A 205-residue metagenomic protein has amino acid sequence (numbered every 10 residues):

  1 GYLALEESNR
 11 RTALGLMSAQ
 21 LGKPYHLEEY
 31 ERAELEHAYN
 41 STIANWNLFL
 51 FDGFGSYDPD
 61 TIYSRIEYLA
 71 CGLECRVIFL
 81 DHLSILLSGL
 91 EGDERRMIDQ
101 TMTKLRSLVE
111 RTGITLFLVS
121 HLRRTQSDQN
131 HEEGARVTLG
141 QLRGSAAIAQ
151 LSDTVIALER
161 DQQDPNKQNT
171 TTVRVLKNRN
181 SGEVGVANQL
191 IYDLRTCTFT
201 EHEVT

Functional and structural regions predicted by a protein language model:
G1-E74, S88, A187-Q189: Cytosolic-facing regulatory segments adjacent to core modules
A4, F79, V119, L151: Generic enzyme active-site microenvironment
L5-E7, I114, L118-H121: Conserved H-loop
L50, R76-F79, F117: Structural motif
P59-I78, G92, T103-T112, R124-T205: C-terminal regions of RecA-like/P-loop NTPase motor modules
H82: Walker B catalytic acidic pair
L87-E94: Conserved ATPase-coupling elements of RecA-like P-loop NTPase cores
I98-T101: …and closely analogous acidic/polar surface helices at protein-protein or active-site interfaces in A-domain-like
